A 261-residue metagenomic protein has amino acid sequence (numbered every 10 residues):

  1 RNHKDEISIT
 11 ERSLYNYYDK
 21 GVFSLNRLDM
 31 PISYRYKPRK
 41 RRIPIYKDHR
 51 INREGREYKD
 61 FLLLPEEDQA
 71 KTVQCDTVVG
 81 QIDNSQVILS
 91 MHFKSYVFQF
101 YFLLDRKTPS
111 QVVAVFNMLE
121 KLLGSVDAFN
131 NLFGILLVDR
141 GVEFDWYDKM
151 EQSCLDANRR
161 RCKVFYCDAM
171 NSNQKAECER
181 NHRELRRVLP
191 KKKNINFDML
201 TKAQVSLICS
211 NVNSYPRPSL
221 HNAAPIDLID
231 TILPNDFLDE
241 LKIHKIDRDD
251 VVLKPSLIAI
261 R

Functional and structural regions predicted by a protein language model:
R1-D5: DNA-recognition alpha helix
E6-P65: Basic, flexible linker segments flanking DNA-binding modules in nucleic acid-interacting mobile-element proteins
K59-F98: An active-site-proximal beta-strand-loop segment
Q81-N84, Y101-D127: Active-site beta-loop-alpha junctions of metal-dependent nucleic acid enzymes, especially the RNase H-like/DDE
V97-F102, Y166, K191-I195: Short small-residue beta-strand/loop micro-motif enriched in glycine and branched aliphatics
V138-R140, Y147-C154, R159, K163-L189 (+1 more regions): RNase H-like two-metal-ion nuclease catalytic core shared by retroviral integrases and related mobile-element nucleases
K191-R261: C-terminal domain-tail junction helix/linker
